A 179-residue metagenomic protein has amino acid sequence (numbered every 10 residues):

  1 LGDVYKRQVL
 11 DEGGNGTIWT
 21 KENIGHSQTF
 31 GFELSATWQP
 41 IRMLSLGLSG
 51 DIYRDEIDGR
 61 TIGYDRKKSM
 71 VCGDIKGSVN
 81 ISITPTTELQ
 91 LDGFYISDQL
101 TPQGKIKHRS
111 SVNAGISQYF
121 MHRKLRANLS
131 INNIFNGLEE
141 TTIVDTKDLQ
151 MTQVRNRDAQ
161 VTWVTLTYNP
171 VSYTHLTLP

Functional and structural regions predicted by a protein language model:
L1-Q8, T174-P179: Conserved small/polar residues in nucleotide/adenosyl-binding loops
D3-S49, D74: Outer membrane beta-barrel strand-and-loop segments of large Gram-negative receptors, especially TonB-dependent
K6-R7, I57, L138-E139: Short acidic/His/Gly/Ser-rich catalytic and metal-binding motifs that mark active-site loops of diverse hydrolases
G14-T20, D58-G63, I96-Q99, T146-Q150: Extracytoplasmic loops and strand-loop junctions of Gram-negative outer membrane beta-barrel proteins
F32, T61-D74: N-terminal short leaders/motifs
D51-Y53, I96: Short glycine-rich beta-strand segments
K68-L176: Conserved C-terminal beta-signal and adjacent last beta-strands/turns of outer-membrane beta-barrel proteins
